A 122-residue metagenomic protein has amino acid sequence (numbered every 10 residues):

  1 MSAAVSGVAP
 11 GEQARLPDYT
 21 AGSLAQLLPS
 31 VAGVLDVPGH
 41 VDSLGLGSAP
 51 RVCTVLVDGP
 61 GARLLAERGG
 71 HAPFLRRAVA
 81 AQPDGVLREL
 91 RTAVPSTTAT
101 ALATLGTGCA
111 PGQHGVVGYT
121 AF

Functional and structural regions predicted by a protein language model:
S2-V52, G59-F122: Active-site nucleophile/metal-coordination loop of metallo-enzymes that catalyze phosphate/sulfate and related
